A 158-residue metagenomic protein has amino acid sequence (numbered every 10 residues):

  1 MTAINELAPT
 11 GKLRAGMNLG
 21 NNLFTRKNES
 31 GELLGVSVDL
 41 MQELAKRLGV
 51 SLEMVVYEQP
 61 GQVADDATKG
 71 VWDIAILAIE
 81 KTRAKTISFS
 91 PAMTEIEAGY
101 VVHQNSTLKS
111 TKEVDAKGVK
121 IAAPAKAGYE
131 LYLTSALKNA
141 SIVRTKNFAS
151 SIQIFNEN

Functional and structural regions predicted by a protein language model:
M1-A78, K85: Extracytoplasmic small-molecule ligand-binding "clamshell" domains of the periplasmic binding protein/Venus flytrap
K12-L19, L34, K112-Y129, A140-I142: Short loop->beta-strand "edge-of-pocket" segments that line small-molecule binding or catalytic clefts across diverse
R14, G99-V101: Residues embedded in well-ordered beta-strands
N21-N22, P60-G61, E80-A84, S106-L108 (+2 more regions): Solvent-exposed loop/turn segments at secondary-structure junctions within structured extracellular/periplasmic domains
T25-E29, M41-S51, P91, D115 (+2 more regions): Ligand-binding cleft/hinge of the Venus flytrap
E53-D65, L108-K109, V143-E157: Short helix-initiation/N-cap motifs at beta->coil->alpha
T82-I96: Ligand-binding "clamshell"
M93, V102-K120: Flexible hinge/capping segments at coil-to-helix
